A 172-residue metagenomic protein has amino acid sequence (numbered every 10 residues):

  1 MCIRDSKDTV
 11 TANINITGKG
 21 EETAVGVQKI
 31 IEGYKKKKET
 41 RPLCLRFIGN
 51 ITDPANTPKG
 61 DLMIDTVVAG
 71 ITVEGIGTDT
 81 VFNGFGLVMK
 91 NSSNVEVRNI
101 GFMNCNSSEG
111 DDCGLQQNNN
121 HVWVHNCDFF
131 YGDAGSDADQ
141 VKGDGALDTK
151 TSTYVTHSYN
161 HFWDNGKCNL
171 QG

Functional and structural regions predicted by a protein language model:
M1-S6: Conserved small/polar residues in nucleotide/adenosyl-binding loops
K7-T11, G20: Short polar catalytic/cofactor-binding loops
G20-R41, D53-T72, T80-R98, N104-N120 (+1 more regions): Extracellular beta-strand-rich solenoid/capping regions of secreted or surface-exposed proteins that bind or remodel
L43-L45, S152: Generic beta-sheet signal
R46-G49, T72: Acidic, glycine-rich low-complexity segments
A69-D79, S93-N104, N119-A134, G145-A146 (+1 more regions): Right-handed parallel beta-helix
